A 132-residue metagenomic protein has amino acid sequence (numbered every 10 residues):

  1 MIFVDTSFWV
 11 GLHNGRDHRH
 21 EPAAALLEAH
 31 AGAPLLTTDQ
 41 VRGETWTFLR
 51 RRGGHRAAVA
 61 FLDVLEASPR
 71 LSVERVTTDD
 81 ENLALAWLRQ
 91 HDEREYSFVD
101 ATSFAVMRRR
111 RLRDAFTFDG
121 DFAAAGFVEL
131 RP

Functional and structural regions predicted by a protein language model:
M1, F104, R109-P132: Acidic, PIN/NYN-like endoribonuclease modules and their adjacent C-terminal/linker elements
M1-T37, R50-V64, R131: Short, well-structured N-terminal submotif of metal-dependent ribonuclease cores
F8-W9, E44-T45, L83: A general alpha-helix detector
D39-Q40, D100, D119-G120: Short secondary-structure boundary segments
S68: Acidic-histidine catalytic/liganding microenvironments
S72-D114: Active-site neighborhoods of divalent-metal-dependent phosphate/nucleic-acid chemistry enzymes
